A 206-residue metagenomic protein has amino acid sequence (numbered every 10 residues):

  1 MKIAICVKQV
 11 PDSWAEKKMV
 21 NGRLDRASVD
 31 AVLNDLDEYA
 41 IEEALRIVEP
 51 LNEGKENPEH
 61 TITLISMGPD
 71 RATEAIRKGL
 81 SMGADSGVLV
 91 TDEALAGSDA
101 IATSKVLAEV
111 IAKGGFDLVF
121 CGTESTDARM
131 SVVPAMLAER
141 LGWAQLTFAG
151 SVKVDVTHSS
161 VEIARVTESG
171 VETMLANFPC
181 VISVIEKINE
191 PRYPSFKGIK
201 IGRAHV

Functional and structural regions predicted by a protein language model:
M1-H205: N-terminal glycine-rich FAD/FM-binding segment characteristic of electron-transfer flavoproteins
